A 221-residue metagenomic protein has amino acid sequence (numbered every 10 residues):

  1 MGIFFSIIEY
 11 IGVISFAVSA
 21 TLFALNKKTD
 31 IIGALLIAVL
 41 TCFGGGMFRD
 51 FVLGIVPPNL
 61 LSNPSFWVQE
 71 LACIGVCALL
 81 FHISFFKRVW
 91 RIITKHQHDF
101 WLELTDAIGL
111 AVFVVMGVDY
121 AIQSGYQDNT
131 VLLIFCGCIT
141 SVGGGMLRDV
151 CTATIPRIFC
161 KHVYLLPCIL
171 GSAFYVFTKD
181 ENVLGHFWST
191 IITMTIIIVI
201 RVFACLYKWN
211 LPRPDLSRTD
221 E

Functional and structural regions predicted by a protein language model:
M1-F43, M47-V131, R157-E221: Alpha-helical transmembrane segments and their membrane-interface boundaries that form or gate the permeation pathway
C136-V142: Generic alpha-helical transmembrane segments
V142-T154: Membrane-helix boundary/interface segments in integral membrane proteins
